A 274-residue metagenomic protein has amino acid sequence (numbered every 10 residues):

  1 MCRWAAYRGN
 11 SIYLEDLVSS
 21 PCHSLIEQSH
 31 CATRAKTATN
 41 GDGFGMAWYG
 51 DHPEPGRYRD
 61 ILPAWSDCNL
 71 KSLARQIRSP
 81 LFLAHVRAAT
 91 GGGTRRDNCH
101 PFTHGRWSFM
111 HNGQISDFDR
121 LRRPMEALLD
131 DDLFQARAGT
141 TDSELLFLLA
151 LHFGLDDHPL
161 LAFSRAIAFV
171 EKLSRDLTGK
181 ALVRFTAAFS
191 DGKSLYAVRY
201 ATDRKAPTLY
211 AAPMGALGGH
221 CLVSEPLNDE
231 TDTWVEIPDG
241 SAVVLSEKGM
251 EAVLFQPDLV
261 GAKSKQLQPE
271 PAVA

Functional and structural regions predicted by a protein language model:
M1-M110, S116-A274: Conserved short alpha-helical segments that host acidic/polar catalytic motifs at enzyme active sites
